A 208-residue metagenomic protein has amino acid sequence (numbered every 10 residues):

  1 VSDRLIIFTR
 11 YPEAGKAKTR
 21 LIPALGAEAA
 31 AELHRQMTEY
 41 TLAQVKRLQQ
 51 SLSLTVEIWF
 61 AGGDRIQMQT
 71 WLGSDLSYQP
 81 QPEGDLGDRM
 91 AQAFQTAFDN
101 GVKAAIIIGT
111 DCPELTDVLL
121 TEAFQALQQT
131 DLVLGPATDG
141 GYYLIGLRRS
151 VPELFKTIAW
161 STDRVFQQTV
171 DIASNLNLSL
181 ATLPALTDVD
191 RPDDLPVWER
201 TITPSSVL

Functional and structural regions predicted by a protein language model:
V1-L21: N-terminal nucleotide-binding beta1-loop-alpha1 segment
H34-S51: A short, N-terminal amphipathic alpha-helix
L54-G62: Short beta-strand/loop segment that forms part of the nucleotide-sugar
M68-A104, T162: Short phosphate-binding loop-to-helix
I106-I108: Short aromatic-hydrophobic micro-motifs that form the base-stacking/packing surface for donor nucleotide recognition
L115-D139: Conserved donor-nucleotide/metal-binding helix-loop-beta segment in metal-dependent transferases, i.e., the alpha-helix
V151-I172: Short, glycine-/small-residue-rich phosphate/pyrophosphate-handling segment
Q167-L208: Conserved alpha/beta core of the MobA/IspD/sugar-nucleotide pyrophosphorylase nucleotidyltransferase superfamily
